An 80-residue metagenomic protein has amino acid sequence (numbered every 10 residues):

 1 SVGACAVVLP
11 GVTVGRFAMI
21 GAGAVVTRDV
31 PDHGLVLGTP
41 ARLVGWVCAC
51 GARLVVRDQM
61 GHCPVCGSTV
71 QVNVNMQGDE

Functional and structural regions predicted by a protein language model:
S1-L37, R42-L43, A49: Structural signal for interior beta-strand "rungs" in well-ordered beta-sheet cores of soluble enzyme domains
G45, M60: Residues immediately within or flanking Cys/His clusters that coordinate Zn2+ in small zinc-binding modules
C48, C63-C66: Short cysteine-rich clusters marking metal-coordination/redox-active sites
G51-L54, T69: Cys/His-rich metal-chelating microdomains
V56-D58, Q71-N75: Short, non-ligating residues that shape and space the ligands of small metal-coordination modules and catalytic
Q77-E80: Long, charge-rich boundary regions
